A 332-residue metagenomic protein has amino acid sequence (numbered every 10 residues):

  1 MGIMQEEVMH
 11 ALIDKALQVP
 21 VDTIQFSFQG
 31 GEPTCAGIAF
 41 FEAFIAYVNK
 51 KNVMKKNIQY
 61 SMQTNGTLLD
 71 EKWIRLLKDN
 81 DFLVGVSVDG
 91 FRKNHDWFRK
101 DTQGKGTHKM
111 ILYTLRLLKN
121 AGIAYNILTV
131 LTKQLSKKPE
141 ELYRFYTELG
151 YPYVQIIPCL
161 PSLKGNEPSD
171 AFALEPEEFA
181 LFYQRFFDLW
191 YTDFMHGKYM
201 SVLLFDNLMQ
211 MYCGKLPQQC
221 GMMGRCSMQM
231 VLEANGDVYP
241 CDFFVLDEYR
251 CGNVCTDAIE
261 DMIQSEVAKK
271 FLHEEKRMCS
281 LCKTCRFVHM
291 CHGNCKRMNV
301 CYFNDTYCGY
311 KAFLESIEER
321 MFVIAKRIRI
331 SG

Functional and structural regions predicted by a protein language model:
M1-Q5: Canonical Radical SAM [4Fe-4S] cluster-binding loop centered on the CxxxCxxC motif and its immediate flanking residues
E6-S27, A36-C159: Radical SAM/AdoMet-radical enzyme domain recognition
E32-C35, C226, C282-T284, V288-H289: Cysteine-centered iron-sulfur cluster-binding motifs in ferredoxin-type domains/subunits of redox enzymes
W97, D101-K109, R116, N120-G221 (+3 more regions): Radical SAM enzyme [4Fe-4S]-AdoMet core and its adjacent flexible, acidic and glycine-rich loops/tails across
V245-G332: Flexible mid-to-C-terminal extensions adjoining Fe-S/redox cofactors in radical SAM and related proteins
